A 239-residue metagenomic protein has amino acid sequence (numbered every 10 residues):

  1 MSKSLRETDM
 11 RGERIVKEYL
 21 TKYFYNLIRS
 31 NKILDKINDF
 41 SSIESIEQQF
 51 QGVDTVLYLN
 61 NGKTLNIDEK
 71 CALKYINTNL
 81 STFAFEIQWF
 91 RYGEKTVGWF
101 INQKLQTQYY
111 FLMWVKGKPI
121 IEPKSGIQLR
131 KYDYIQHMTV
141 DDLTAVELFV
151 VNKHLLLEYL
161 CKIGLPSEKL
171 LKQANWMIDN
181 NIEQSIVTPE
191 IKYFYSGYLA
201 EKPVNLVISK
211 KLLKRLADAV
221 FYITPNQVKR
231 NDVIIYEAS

Functional and structural regions predicted by a protein language model:
M1-Q49, L80: Acidic-basic catalytic patches of nuclease active cores, encompassing PD-(D/E)XK and other metal-cofactor nuclease
K3-M10, C71-G126: Catalytic cores of nucleic-acid endonucleases
S42-I46, G52-V56, T96-I101: Catalytic micro-motifs at enzyme active sites that drive phosphoryl/nucleotidyl and oxygen chemistry
V53, L65, Q108-Y110: Residue-level detector of short, conserved catalytic/binding motifs and their immediate flanks
T55-L57, K63-L73: Conserved catalytic cores of phosphodiester-cleaving nucleases, focusing on short active-site segments
V56, F111-M113, F149: Conserved hydrophobic/aromatic positions in well-ordered beta-strands
E122-S239: Non-catalytic C-terminal interaction segments of nucleic acid-processing enzymes
